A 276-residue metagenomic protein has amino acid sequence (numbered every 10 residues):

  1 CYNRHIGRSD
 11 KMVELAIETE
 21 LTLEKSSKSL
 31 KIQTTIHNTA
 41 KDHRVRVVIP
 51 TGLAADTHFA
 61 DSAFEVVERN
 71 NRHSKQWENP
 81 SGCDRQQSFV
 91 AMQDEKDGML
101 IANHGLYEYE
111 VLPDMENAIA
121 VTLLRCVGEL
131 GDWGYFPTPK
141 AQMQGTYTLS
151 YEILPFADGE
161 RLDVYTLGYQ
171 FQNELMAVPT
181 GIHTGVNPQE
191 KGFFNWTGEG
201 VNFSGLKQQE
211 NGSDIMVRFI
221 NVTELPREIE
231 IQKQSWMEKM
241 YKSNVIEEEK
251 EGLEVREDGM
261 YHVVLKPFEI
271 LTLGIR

Functional and structural regions predicted by a protein language model:
C1-R276: C-terminal (or distal) subdomains of carbohydrate-active enzymes
